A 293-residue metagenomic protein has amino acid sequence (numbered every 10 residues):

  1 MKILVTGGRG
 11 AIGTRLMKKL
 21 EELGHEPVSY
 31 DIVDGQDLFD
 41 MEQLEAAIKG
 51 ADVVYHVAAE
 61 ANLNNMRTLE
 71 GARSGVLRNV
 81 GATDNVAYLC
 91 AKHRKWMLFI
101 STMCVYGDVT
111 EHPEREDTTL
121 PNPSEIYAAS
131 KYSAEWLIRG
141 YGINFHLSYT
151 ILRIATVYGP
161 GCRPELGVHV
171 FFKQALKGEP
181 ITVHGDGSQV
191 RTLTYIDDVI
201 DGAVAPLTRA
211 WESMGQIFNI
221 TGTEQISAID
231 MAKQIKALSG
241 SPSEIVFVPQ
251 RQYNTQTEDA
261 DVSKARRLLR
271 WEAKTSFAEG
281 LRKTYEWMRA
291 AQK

Functional and structural regions predicted by a protein language model:
I3-E21: N-terminal Rossmann NAD(P)H-binding glycine-rich loop of SDR-like oxidoreductase domains
T6, A51-V57, F99-I100, N219: Rossmann-fold scaffold of SDR-type NAD(P)-dependent oxidoreductases
M17, L176-K293: C-terminal substrate-binding subdomain of Rossmann-fold SDR/epimerase-dehydratase oxidoreductases
P27-Q43: Adenosine-cofactor binding site in Rossmann-like domains, unifying the SAM/SAH pocket of S-adenosylmethionine-dependent
L38-R78: NAD(P)H-binding glycine-rich loop region in Rossmannoid oxidoreductase-like domains and their noncatalytic homologs
Q43, G81, N85-L89, L193 (+2 more regions): Conserved mid-core alpha-helix of short-chain dehydrogenase/reductase
T68-N85, K92, W96, V105-I151 (+2 more regions): Catalytic helix-loop patch of NAD(P)-dependent Rossmann-fold dehydrogenases
